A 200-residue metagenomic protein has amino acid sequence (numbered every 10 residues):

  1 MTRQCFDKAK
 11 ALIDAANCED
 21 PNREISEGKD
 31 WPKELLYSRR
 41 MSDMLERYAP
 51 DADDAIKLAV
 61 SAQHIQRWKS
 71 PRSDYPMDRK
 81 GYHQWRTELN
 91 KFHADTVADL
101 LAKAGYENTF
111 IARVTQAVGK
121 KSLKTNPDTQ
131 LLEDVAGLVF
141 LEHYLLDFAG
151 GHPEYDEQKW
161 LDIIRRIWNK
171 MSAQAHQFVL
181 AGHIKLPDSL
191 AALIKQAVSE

Functional and structural regions predicted by a protein language model:
T2-R3, K8, G28-L35, R39 (+5 more regions): Divalent metal-dependent phosphate-bond-processing catalytic cores, especially two-metal-ion Mg2+/Mn2+ enzymes that act
C5-S42, D74-Q84, E88: Active-site flanking loop/helix segments enriched in acidic
K10, S42, K91-A98, L161: An amphipathic alpha-helix signature
K33, Y37, Y48, A52-K57 (+3 more regions): Generic, well-ordered alpha-helical segments
D54-S73, M77, V97, Q116-S122 (+1 more regions): His-Asp-centered metal-binding catalytic motifs of divalent-metal-dependent phosphohydrolases/nucleases
S73-T115: Helix-adjacent hinge/juxtasegments
A112-A117, L180-H183: Short, surface-exposed recognition loops or helix-turn segments adjacent to catalytic cores
